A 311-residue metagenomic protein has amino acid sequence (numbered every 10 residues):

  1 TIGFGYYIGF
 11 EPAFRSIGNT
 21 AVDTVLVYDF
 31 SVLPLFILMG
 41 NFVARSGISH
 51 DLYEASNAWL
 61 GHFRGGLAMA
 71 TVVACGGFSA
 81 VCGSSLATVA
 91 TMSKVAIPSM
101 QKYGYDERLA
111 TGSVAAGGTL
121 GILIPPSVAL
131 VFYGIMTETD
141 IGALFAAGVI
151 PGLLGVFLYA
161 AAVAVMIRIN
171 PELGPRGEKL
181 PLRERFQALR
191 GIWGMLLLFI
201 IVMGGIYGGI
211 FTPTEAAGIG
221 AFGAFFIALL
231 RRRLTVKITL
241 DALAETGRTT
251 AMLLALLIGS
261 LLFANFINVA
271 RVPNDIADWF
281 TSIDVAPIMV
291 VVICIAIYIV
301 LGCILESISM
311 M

Functional and structural regions predicted by a protein language model:
T1-M311: Alpha-helical transmembrane segments of multi-pass membrane transport proteins
